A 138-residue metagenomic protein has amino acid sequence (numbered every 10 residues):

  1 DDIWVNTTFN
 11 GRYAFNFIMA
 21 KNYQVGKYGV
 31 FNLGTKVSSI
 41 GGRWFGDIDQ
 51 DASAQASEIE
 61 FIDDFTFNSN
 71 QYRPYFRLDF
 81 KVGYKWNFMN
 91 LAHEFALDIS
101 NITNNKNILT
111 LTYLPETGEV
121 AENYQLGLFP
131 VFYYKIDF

Functional and structural regions predicted by a protein language model:
D1-Y72, Y124-L128: C-terminal extracellular loops and terminal segments of Gram-negative outer membrane beta-barrel proteins
A14-N16, D79, E94: Extracellular structured ligand-interaction cores
V37-E58, Y75-R77, Y84-F138: C-terminal beta-signal and adjacent terminal beta-strands/loops of Gram-negative outer-membrane beta-barrel proteins
